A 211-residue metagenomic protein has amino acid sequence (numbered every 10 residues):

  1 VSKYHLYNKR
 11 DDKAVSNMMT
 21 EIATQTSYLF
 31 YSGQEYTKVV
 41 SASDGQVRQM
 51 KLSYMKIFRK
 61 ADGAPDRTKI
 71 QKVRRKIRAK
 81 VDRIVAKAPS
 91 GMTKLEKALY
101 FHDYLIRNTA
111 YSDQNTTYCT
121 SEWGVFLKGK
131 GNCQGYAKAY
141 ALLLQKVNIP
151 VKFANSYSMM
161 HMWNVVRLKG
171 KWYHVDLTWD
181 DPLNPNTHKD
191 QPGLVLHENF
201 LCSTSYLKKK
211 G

Functional and structural regions predicted by a protein language model:
V1-M92, L207-G211: N-terminal accessory/pre-domain segments preceding catalytic cores
L6, N108, S112-N115, D180 (+1 more regions): Repeated polar recognition positions within modular binding domains
R48-K51, G124-K128, K171-L177: Short, well-ordered strand-loop elements centered on a beta-strand within folded domains, enriched for acidic residues
K69-V125: Secondary-structure boundary elements
S112-W123, K130, V151-M159: Catalytic cysteine-centered active-site loop
K128-N132, Y136: Secondary-structure capping and boundary motifs in well-ordered enzyme cores
G135-K209: Hydrophobic/aromatic-rich core segments of domains that either
